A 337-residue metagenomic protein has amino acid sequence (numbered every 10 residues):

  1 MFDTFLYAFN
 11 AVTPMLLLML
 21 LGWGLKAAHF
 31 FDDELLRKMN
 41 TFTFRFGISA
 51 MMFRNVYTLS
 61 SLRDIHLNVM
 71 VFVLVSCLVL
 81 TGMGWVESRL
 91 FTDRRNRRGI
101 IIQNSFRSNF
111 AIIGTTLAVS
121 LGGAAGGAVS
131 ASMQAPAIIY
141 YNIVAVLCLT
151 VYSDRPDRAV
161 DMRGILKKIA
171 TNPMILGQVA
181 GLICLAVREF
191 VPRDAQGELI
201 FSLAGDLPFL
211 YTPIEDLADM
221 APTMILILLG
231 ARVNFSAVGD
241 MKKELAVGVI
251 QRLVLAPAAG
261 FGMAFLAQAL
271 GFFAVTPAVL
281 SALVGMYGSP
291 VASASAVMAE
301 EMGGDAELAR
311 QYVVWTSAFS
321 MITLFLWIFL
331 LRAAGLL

Functional and structural regions predicted by a protein language model:
M1-L337: Alpha-helical transmembrane segments of multi-pass small-molecule/ion transporters
